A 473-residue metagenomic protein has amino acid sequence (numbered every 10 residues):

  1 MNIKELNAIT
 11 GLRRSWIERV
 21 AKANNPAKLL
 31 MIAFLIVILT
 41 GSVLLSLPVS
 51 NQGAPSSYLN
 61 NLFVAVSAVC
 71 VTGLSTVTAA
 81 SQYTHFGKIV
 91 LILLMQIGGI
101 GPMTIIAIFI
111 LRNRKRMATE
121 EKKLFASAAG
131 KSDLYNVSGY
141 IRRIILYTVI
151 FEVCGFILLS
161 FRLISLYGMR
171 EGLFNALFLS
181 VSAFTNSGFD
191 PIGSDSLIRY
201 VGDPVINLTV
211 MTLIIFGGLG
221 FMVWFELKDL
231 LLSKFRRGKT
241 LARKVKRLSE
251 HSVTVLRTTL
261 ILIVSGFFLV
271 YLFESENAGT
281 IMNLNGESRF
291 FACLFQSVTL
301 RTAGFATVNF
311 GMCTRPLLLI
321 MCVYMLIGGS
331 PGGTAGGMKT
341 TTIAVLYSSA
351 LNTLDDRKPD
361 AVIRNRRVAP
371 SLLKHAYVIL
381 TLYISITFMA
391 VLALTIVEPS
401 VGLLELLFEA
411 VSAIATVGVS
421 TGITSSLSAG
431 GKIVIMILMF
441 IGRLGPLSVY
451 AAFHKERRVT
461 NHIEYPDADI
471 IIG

Functional and structural regions predicted by a protein language model:
M1-G473: Membrane-proximal intracellular helices of multi-pass ion channels
